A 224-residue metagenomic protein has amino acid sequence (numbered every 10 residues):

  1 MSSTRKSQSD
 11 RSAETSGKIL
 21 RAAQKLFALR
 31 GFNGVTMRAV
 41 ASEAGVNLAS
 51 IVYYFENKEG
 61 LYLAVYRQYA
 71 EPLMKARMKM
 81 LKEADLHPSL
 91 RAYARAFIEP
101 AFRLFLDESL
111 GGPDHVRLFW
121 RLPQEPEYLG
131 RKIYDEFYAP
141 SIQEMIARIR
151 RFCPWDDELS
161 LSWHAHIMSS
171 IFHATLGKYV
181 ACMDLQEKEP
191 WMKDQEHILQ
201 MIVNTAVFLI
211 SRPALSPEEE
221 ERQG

Functional and structural regions predicted by a protein language model:
S2-S3, R103, D107, E136-G224: C-terminal peripheral helix-coil segments that are non-catalytic and often amphipathic
S12, S16-Q24: Short, leucine-enriched amphipathic alpha-helices that occur as contiguous helical runs
K18, L26-G60, A64-Q68: Helix-turn-helix
A22, L26, I171-A174: Short amphipathic alpha-helical elements of helix-turn-helix/winged-helix folds
A64, L110-R117, L159-W163: Short, solvent-exposed positions on alpha-helices
Y69-L81: Conserved phosphoryl-transfer catalytic core
M78-P113, A165: Hydrophobic alpha-helical connector segments
A96, D107-E136, V180-A181: Amphipathic alpha-helical segments used for helix-helix packing
